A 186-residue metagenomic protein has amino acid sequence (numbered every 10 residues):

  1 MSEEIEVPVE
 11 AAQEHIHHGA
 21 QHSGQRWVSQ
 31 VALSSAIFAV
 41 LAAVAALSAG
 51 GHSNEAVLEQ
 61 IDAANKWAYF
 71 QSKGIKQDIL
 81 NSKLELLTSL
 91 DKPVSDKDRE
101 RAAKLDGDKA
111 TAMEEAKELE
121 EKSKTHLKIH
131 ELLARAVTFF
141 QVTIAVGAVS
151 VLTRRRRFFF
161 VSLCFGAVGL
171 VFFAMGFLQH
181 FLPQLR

Functional and structural regions predicted by a protein language model:
M1-L33: N-terminal positive-inside, membrane-proximal cytosolic segments immediately preceding the first
H17-Q21, A46-L133: Cytosol/matrix-facing amphipathic helices and coiled-coil assembly/linker segments of eukaryotic membrane proteins
H22-I37, S123-R155: Transmembrane alpha-helical segments and their cytosolic interface motifs in multi-pass membrane proteins
R26, Q30, V142-R186: Juxtamembrane interface at the cytosolic side of transmembrane helices
S34-S48, L170-V171: Single-pass alpha-helical transmembrane signal-anchor segments
H52, I75, T138, R154-R157: Amphipathic alpha-helical protein-protein interaction surfaces
